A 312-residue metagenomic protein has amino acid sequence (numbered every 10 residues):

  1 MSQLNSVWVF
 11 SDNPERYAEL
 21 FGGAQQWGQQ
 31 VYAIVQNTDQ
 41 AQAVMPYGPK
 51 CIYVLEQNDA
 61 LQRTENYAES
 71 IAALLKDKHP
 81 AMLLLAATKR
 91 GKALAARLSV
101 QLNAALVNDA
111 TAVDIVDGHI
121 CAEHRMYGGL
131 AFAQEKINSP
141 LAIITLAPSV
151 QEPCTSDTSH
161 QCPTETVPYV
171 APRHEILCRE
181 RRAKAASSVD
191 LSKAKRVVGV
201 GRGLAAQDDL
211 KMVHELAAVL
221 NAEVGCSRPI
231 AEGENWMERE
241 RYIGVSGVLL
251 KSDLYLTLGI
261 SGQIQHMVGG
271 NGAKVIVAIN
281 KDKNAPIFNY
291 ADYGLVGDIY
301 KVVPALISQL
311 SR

Functional and structural regions predicted by a protein language model:
M1-R312: N-terminal glycine-rich FAD/FM-binding segment characteristic of electron-transfer flavoproteins
